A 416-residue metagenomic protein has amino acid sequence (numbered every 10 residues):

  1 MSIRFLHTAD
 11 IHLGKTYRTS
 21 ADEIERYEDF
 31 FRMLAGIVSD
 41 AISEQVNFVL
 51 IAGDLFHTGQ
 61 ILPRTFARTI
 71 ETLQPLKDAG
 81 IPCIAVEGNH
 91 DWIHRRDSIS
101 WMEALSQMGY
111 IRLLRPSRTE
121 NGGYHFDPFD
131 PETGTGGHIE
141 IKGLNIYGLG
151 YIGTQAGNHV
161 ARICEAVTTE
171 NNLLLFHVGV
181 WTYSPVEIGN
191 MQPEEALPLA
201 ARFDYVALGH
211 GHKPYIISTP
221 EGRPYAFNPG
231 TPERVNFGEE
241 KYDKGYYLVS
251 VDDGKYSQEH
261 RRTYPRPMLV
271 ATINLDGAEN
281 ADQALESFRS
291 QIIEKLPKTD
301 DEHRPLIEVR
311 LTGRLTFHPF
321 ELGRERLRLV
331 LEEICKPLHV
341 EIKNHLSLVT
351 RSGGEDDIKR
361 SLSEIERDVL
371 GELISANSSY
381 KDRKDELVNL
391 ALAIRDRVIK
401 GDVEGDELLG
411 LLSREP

Functional and structural regions predicted by a protein language model:
M1, A35, I152, R162-C164 (+4 more regions): A structural signal for the main folded, soluble domain(s) of proteins
M1-I24, E28, G137, K244 (+1 more regions): Domain-start "cap" segments at the beginnings of catalytic or binding domains
M1-T72: N-terminal active-site segment of His-dependent metallophosphoesterases
A41-Q45, V167-T169, T299-E302: Glycine-rich phosphate-binding loop signature in dinucleotide/nucleotide-binding domains
F48, G59-Q74, A79-S250: His/Asp/Glu-rich metal-coordinating catalytic cores of metallo-dependent phosphodiesterases/hydrolases acting on
Y256-P416: Accessory, non-catalytic peripheral segments of nucleic-acid enzymes
